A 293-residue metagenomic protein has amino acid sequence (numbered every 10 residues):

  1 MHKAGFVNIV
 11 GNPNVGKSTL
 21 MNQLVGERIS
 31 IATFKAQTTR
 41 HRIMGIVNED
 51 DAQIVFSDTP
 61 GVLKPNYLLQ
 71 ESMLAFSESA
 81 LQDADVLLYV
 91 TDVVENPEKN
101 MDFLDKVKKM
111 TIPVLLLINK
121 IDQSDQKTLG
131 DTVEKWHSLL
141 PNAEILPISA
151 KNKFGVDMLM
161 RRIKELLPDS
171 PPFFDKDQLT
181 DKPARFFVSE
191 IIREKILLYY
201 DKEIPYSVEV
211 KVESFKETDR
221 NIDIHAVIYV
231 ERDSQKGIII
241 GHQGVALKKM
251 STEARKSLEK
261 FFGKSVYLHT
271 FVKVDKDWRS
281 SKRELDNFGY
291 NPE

Functional and structural regions predicted by a protein language model:
M1-A75, S79-L81: Conserved G1/Walker A P-loop phosphate-binding module
G16, G155, A246: Conserved glycine(s) of the Walker
S30-A32, K99, P171-D175, L198-E209: Active-site phosphate-binding and catalytic loops of NTP-dependent enzymes
T39, V62-K64, N96-P97, S124-D125 (+1 more regions): Catalytic P-loop NTPase motifs of RecA-like helicase/translocase cores
D58, N119, S149: Active-site glycine-centered loops adjacent to acidic/histidine catalytic or metal-binding residues that shape
A75-A143, K216-T218: Conserved C-terminal guanine-recognition region of P-loop GTPase G domains, centered on the G4
P113, D122-T180, A184: Canonical P-loop GTPase G-domain recognition
A184-E293: P-loop NTP-binding site
